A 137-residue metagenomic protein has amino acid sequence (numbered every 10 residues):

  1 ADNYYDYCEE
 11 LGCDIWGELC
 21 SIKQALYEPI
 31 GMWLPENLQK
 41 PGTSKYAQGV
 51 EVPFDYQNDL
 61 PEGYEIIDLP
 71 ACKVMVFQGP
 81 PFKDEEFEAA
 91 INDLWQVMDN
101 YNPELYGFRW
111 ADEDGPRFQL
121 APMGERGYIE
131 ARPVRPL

Functional and structural regions predicted by a protein language model:
A1-L137: A solvent-exposed interaction/effector surface
